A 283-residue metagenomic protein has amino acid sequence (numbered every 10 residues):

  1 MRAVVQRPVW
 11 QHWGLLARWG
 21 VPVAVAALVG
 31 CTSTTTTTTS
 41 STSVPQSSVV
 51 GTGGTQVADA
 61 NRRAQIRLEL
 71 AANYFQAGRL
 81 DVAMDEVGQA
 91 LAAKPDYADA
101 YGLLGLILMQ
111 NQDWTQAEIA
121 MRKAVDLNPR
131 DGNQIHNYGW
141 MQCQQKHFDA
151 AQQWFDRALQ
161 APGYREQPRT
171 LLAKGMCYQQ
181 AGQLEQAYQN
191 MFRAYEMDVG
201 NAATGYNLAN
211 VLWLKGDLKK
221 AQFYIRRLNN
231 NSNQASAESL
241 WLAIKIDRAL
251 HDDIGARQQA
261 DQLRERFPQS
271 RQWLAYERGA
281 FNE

Functional and structural regions predicted by a protein language model:
C31-G88, A92-K94, E277-E283: N-terminal leader/linker segments that initiate helical-solenoid repeat arrays
T36-V50, G54-T55, N230-E283: Terminal, low-structured helical/coil segments at or just beyond the last alpha-helical repeat
D59, A93, L127, A161-G163 (+3 more regions): Structural marker of alpha-solenoid helical repeat scaffolds
R63, Y97, D131, R165-Q167 (+3 more regions): Residue-level recognition of tetratricopeptide repeat
Q76, Q110-N111, Q144-Q145, Q180 (+3 more regions): Register position in tetratricopeptide repeats
A100, Q134, M141, P168-T170 (+3 more regions): TPR alpha-solenoid repeat register
